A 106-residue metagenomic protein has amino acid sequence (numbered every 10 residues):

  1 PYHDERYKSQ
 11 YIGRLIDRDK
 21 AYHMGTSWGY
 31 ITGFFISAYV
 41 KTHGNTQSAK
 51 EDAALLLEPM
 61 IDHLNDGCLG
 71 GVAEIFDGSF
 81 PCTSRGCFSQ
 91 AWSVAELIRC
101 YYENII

Functional and structural regions predicted by a protein language model:
P1-S27, E58-I106: Extended glycan-interaction surfaces of carbohydrate-active proteins
F34, D52, E96: Charged catalytic carboxylate motif
F34-K41, R99-E103: Short glycine/serine- and small hydrophobic-enriched flexible loop segments
Y39-A54, I105-I106: Structural helix-adjacent loops and short alpha-helical linkers that scaffold large soluble proteins
